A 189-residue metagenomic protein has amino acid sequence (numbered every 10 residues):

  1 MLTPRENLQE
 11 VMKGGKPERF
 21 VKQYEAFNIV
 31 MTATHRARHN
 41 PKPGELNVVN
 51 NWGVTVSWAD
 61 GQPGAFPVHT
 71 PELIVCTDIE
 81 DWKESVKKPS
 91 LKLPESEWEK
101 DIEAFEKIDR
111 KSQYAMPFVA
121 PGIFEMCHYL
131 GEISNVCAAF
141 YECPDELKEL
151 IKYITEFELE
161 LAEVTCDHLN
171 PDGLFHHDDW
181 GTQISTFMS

Functional and structural regions predicted by a protein language model:
M1-S189: Catalytic cores of TIM-barrel enzymes
